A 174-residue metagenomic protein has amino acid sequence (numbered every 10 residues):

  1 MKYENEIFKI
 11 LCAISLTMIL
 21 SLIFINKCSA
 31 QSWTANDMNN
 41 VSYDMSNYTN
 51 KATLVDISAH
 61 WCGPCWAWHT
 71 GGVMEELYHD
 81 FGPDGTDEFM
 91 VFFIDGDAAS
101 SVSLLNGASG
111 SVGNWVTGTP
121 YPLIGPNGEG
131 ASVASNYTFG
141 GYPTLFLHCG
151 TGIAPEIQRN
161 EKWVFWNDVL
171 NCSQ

Functional and structural regions predicted by a protein language model:
L11-I23, K27: Bacterial N-terminal signal peptides
I23-Y48, A67, P122: N-terminal "domain-start" segment that seeds a small globular fold
N50-T53, H69-D95: Conserved helix-turn-beta segment immediately C-terminal to the redox Cys motif in thioredoxin-like folds
K51-T53, I57-W61, A98, G141: Short pre-active-site segment immediately N-terminal to redox-active cysteine/selenocysteine motifs in thiol-based
I57-E75, S100: Conserved redox-active cysteine motifs that mediate thiol-disulfide chemistry, especially di-cysteine Cys-X(1-2)-Cys
D84-L104, V116-G130: Thiol-based oxidoreductase modules, predominantly thioredoxin-like and allied folds used for disulfide exchange
G107-Y142, F146-L147: Short, internal strand/loop/helix patches that form the active-site neighborhood or redox-interaction surface
G140-G141, L147-Q174: Non-catalytic, surface beta->alpha helical segment in thiol-disulfide oxidoreductase systems
